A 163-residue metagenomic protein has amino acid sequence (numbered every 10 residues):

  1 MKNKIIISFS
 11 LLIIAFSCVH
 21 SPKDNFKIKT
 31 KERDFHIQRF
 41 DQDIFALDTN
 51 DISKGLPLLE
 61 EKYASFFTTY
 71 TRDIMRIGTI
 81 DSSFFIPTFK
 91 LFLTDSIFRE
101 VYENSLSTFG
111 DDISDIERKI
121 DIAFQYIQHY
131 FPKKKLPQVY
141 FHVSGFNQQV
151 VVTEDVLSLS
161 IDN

Functional and structural regions predicted by a protein language model:
K2-F9: Sec-dependent signal peptide recognition, specifically the positively charged N-region followed immediately by
A15-S17: C-terminal motif of bacterial Sec signal peptides marking the signal peptidase cleavage site
V19-L91: N-terminal mature-domain "stem" immediately C-terminal to a signal peptide or N-terminal signal-anchor/transmembrane
P87-N163: Acidic/His-rich structured neighborhood in mature extracellular/periplasmic domains
